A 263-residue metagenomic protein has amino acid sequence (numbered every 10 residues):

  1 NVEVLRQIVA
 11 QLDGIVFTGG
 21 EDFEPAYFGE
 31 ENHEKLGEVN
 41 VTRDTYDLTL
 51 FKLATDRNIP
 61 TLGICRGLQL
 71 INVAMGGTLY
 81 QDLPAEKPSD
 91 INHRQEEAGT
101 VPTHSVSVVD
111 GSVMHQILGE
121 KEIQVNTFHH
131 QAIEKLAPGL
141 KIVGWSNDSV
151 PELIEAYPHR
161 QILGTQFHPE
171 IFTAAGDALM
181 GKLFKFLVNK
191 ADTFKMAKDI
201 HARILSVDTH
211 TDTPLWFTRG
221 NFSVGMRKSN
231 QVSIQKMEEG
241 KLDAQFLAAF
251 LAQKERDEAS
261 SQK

Functional and structural regions predicted by a protein language model:
N1-D13, F17, T42-R57, P84 (+1 more regions): Amide-donor transfer/coupling interface in amidating biosynthetic enzymes
G20-F23: Short glycine-rich anion-binding loops that position phosphate/pyrophosphate groups of nucleotides and phosphorylated
Y27-T45: A short, gly/pro- and small-residue-rich
G63, G67, N72, G76: Gly/Ala-rich beta-loop-alpha elbow adjacent to hydrolase catalytic centers
C65, H129, H168, H210-D212: Histidine-centered divalent metal-coordination motifs
F194-K263: N-terminal hydrophobic targeting/anchoring segments and the immediately downstream early-domain regions of hydrolases
